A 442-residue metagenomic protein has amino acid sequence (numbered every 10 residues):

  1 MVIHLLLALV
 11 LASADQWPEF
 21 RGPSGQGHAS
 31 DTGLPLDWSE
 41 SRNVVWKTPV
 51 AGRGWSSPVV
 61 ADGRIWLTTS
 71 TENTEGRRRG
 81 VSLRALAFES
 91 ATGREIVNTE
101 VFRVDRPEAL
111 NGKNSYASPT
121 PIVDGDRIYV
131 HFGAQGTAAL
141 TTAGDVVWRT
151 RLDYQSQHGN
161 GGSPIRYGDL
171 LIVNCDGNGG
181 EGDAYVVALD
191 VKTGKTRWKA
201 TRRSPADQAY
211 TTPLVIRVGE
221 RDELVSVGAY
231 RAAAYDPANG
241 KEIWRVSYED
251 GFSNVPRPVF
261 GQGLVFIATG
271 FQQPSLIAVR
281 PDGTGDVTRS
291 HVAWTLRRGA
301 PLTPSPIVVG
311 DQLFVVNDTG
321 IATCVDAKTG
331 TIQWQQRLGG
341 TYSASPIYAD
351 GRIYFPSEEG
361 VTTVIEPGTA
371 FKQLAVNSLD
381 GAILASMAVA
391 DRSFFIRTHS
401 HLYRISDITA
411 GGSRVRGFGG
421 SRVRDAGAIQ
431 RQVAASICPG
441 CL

Functional and structural regions predicted by a protein language model:
M1-A8: Sec-dependent signal peptide recognition, specifically the positively charged N-region followed immediately by
S13-G417, I429, V433, I437-L442: Noncatalytic, solvent-exposed loop/strand surfaces of beta-propeller-type extracellular/periplasmic domains
